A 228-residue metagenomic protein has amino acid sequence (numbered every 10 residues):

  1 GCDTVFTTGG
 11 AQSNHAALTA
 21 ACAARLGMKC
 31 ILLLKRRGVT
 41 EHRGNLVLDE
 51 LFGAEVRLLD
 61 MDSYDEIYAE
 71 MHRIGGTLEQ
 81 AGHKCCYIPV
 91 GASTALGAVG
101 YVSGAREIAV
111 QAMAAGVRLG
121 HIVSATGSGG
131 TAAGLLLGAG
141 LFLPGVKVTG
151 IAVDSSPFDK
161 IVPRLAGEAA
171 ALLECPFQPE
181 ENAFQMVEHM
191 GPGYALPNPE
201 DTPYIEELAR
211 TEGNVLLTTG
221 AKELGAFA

Functional and structural regions predicted by a protein language model:
G1-A228: PLP-dependent amino-acid enzyme catalytic core
